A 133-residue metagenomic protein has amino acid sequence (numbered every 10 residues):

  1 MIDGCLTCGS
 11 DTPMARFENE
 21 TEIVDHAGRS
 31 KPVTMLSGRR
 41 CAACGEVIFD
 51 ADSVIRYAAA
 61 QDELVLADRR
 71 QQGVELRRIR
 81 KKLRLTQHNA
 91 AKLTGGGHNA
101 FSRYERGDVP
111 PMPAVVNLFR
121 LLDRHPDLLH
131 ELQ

Functional and structural regions predicted by a protein language model:
I2, G38: Residues immediately within or flanking Cys/His clusters that coordinate Zn2+ in small zinc-binding modules
C5-C8, C41-C44: Short cysteine-rich clusters marking metal-coordination/redox-active sites
T7-T34: Short recognition patches in nucleic-acid-associated and regulatory proteins
V33-L36, Q71: Flanking scaffold residues of small Cys/His-coordinated metal-binding clusters
R56-K81: A short, Lys/Arg-rich alpha-helix, primarily the initiator
R84-S102: Short alpha-helical DNA-recognition segment
T94, Y104-E105, V115, D123: DNA major-groove recognition helix of helix-turn-helix
P113-Q133: DNA major-groove recognition helix of helix-turn-helix/homeodomain DNA-binding modules
